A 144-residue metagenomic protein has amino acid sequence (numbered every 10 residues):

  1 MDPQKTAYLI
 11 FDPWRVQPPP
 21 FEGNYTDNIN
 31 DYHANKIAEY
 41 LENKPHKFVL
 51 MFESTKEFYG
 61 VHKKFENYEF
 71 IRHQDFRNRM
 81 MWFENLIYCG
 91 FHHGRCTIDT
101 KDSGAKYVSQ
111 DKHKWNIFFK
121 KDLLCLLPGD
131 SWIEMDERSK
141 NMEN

Functional and structural regions predicted by a protein language model:
D2-A7, V16, H46, T55-N144: Active-site-adjacent betaalpha module
Q4-Y8, P18-T55: A short alpha/beta connector and helix-capping loop motif
F11: Active-site flanking residues adjacent to catalytic metal/cofactor-binding acidic residues
